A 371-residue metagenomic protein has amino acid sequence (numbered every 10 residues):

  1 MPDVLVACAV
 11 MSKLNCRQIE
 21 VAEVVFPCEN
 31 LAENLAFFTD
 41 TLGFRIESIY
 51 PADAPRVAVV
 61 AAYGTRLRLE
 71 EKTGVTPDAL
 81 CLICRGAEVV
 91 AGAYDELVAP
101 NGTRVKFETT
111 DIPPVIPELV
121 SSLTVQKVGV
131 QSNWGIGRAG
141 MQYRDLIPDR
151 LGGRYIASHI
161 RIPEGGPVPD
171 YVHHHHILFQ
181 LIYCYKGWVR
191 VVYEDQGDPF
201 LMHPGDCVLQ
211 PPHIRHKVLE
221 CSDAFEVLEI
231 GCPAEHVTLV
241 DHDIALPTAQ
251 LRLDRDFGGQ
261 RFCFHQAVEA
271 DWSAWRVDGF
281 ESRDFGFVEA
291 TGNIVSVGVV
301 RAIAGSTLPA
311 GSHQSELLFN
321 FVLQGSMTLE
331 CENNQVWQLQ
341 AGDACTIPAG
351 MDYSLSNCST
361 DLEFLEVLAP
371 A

Functional and structural regions predicted by a protein language model:
V4-C16, V105-G165, V237-S296, R301-I303: A short, N-terminal "cap"/entry segment at the start of jelly-roll beta-barrel domains of the cupin/DSBH fold
C16, A22, C28, D40 (+8 more regions): Catalytic cores of nucleotide-enabled group-transfer and carboxylate-activating enzymes in metabolic and assembly-line
C16, V25-L67, N133-M141, D145-E164 (+5 more regions): Core segments of cupin and vicinal oxygen chelate
E20-N30, A58-T65, E71-T103, I177-Y185 (+1 more regions): Vicinal oxygen chelate
T65-L67, V168, Q180-I182, G187-V192 (+4 more regions): Short beta-strand segments in beta-sandwich/barrel cores
I160, H174-V191, V300-R301, S312-L329: Short, conserved beta-strand element in jelly-roll/cupin
D195-P212, N333-G350: Short acidic-glycine-tyrosine-enriched beta hairpin
P212-H236, A349-A371: Ligand-binding loop in jelly-roll beta-barrel domains
